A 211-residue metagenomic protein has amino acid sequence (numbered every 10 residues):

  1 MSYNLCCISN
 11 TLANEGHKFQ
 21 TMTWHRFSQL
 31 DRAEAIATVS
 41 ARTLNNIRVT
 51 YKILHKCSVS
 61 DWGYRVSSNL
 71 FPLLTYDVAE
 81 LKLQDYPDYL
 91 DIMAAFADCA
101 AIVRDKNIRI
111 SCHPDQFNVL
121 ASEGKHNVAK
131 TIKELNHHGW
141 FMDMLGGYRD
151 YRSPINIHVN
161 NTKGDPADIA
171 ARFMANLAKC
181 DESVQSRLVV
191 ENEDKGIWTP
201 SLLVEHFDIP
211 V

Functional and structural regions predicted by a protein language model:
M1-R109, N118-I132, G139-G147, Y151 (+3 more regions): Alpha/beta catalytic barrel-like cores
H113: Conserved, mostly hydrophobic/aromatic
Q116-F117, N160-K163, E193-K195: Short acidic/polar capping segments at secondary-structure boundaries
S122-L135, D165-A178: Short, electropositive alpha-helical surface patch
L135-G146, V159, K163, L177-V184: Short, well-ordered alpha-helical segments in soluble proteins
S153-I169: Glycine-rich phosphate-binding "P-loop"
A170-V211: Acidic/histidine-rich catalytic cores of soluble enzymes
